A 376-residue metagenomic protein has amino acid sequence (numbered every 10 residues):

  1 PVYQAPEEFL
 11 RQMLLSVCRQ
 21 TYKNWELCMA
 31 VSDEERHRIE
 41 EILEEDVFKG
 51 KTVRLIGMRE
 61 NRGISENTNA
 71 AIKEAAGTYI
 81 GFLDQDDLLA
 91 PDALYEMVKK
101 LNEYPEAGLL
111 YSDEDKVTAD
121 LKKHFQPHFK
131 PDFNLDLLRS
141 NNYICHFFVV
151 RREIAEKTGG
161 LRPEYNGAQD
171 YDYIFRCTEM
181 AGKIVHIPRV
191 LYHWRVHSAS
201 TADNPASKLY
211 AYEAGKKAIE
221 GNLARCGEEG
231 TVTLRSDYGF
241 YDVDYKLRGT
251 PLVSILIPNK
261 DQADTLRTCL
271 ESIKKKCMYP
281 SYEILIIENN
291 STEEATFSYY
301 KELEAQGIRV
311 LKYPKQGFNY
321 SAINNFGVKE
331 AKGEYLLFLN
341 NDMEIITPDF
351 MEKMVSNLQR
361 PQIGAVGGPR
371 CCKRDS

Functional and structural regions predicted by a protein language model:
L14-N24, E271-S281: Short, acidic, metal-binding catalytic loop of nucleotide-sugar glycosyltransferases
S16, E26, D172, P251-L256 (+1 more regions): Cell-envelope/extracellular polymer assembly enzymes that use nucleotide-activated donors
K23, A30-E41, E60, E288-Y299: A conserved acidic beta->alpha catalytic loop
M58-A75, Y313-A331: Glycine-rich, basic loop-to-helix element that forms the pyrophosphate-binding segment of sugar-nucleotide handling
S65, K73, V117, K123-V149 (+3 more regions): A recurrent flexible, glycine/aromatic-enriched loop bordering the glycosyltransferase active site that acts as
I80, L336: Short aromatic/hydrophobic "clamp" motif used to bind/position activated sugar donors
D92-H124, M343-S376: Conserved donor NDP-sugar-binding/catalytic core segment of glycosyltransferases
P163-Y165, F175-W194, K217-S236, D244: Catalytic donor-sugar/metal-binding loop of nucleotide-sugar-dependent glycosyltransferases
